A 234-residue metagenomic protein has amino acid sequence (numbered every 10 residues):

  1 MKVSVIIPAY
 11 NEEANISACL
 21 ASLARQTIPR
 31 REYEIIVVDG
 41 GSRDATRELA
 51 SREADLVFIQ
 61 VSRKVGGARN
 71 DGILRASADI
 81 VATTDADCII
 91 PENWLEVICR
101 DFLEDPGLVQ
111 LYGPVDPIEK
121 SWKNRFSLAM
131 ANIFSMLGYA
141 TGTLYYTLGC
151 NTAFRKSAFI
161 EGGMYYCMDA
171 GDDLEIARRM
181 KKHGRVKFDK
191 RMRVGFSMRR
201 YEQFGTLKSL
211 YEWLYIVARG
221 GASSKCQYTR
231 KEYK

Functional and structural regions predicted by a protein language model:
K2-S4, E34, E175: Cell-envelope/extracellular polymer assembly enzymes that use nucleotide-activated donors
S22, D39-R47, C88: A conserved acidic beta->alpha catalytic loop
S22-E32: Short, acidic, metal-binding catalytic loop of nucleotide-sugar glycosyltransferases
Q60-A76: Glycine-rich, basic loop-to-helix element that forms the pyrophosphate-binding segment of sugar-nucleotide handling
V81: Short aromatic/hydrophobic "clamp" motif used to bind/position activated sugar donors
N93-K123: Conserved donor NDP-sugar-binding/catalytic core segment of glycosyltransferases
P117-N124, S135-A153: A recurrent flexible, glycine/aromatic-enriched loop bordering the glycosyltransferase active site that acts as
D169-I176: Acidic donor-binding loop at a coil-to-helix junction in glycosyltransferase catalytic cores that engages
